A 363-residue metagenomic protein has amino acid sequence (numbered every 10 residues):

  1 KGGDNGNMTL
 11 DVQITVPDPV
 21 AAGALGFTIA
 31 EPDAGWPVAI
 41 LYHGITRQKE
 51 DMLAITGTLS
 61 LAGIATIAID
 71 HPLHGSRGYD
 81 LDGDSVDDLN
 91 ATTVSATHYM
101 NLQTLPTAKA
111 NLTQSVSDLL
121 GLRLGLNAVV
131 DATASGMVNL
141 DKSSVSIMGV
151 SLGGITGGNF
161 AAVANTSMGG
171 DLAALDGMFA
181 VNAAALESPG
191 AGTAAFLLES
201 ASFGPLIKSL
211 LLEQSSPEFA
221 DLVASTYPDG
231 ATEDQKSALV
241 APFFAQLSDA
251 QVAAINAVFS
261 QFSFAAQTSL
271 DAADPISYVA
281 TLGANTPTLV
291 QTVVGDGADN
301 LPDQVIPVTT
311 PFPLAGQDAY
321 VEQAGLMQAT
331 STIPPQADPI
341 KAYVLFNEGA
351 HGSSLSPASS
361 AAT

Functional and structural regions predicted by a protein language model:
K1-D11, V16-V20: Catalytic-loop region of hydrolases
G2, G6, L25-R123: Cap/lid segment of the alpha/beta-hydrolase catalytic domain
Q13, A21-T28, Q103, T107 (+3 more regions): C-terminal subdomain of alpha/beta-hydrolase-fold enzymes, centered on the catalytic histidine and its supporting
A22-P32, V129-K142, L172: Short helix/loop segment immediately N-terminal to the Walker
A34-V38, A62-A65, K142-S144, F179-A183 (+1 more regions): Loop/turn elements at helix/coil->beta-strand transitions in domains of secreted/extracellular proteins
L41-R47, V150-G154, V293: Glycine-rich His-Gly loop
I55-G57, L81-D87, A162-S167, L198-K208 (+1 more regions): Short secondary-structure boundary/capping segments
V129, L140-L198: Primarily recognizes the serine-hydrolase "nucleophile elbow" in alpha/beta-hydrolase and SGNH/GDSL folds
